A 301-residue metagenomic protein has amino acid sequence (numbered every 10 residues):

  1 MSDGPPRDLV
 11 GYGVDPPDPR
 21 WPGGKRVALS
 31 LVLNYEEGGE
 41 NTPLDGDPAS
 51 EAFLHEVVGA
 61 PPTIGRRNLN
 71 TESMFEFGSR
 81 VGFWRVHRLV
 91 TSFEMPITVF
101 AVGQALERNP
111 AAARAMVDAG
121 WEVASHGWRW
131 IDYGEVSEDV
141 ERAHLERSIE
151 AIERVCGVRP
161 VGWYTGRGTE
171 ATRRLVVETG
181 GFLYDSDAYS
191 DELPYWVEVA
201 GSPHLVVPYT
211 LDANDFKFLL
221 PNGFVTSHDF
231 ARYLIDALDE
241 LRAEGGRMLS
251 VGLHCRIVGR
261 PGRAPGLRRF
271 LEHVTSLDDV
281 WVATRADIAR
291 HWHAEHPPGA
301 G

Functional and structural regions predicted by a protein language model:
S2-L205, H228-V251, I257-G301: Catalytic alpha-helical scaffold of carbohydrate-active enzymes acting on polysaccharides/glycoconjugates
V199-F218: A structural motif
D215-A231: Binuclear metal-dependent hydrolase catalytic cores centered on His/Asp/Glu-rich metal-binding motifs
